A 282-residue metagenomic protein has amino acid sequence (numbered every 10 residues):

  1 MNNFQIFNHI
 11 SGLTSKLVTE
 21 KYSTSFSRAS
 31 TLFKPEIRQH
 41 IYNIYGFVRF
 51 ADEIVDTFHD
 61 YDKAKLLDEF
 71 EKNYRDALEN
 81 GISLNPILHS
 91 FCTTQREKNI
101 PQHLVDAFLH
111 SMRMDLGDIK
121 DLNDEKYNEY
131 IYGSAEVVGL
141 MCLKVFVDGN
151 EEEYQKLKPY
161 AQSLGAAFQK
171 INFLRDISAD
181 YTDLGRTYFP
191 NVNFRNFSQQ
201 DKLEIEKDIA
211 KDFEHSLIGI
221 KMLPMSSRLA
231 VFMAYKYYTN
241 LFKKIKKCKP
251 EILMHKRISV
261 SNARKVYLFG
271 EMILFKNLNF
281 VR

Functional and structural regions predicted by a protein language model:
M1-F168, L174-R282: Catalytic cores of Mg2+-dependent Asp-rich isoprenoid enzymes
